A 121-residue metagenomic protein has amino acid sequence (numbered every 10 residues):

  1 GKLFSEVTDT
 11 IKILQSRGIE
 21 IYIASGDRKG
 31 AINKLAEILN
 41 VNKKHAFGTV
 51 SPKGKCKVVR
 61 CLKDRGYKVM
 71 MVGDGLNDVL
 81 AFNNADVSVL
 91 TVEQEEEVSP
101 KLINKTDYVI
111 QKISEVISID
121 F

Functional and structural regions predicted by a protein language model:
G1-E20: Short, acidic loop-to-helix structural element flanking the phosphoryl-transfer center in phosphate-processing enzymes
L3-E6, K29-N33, E97-V98: Cytosolic catalytic headpiece of P-type ATPases
I13, L35, C61, L80-A81 (+1 more regions): Hydrophobic/aromatic ligand-binding patch that stacks against planar heteroaromatic rings of cofactors or nucleotides
S16-E20, L62-V69, D86-V87: Short beta-strand/loop segments at the ligand-binding rim of alpha/beta enzyme cores
S25-K29, K68-Y108: Acidic, Mg2+-coordinating phosphoryl-transfer loop and its flanking beta/alpha structural elements, shared across
K29-K68: Substrate-recognition "cap/lid" segment bordering the active-site pocket of phosphatases
K44-V50, D107-E115: Short acidic-hydrophobic, aromatic-tinged amphipathic segments that line or gate anion-handling sites
K53-V59, V98-T106, I119-F121: Short, charged, surface-exposed secondary-structure boundary motifs
